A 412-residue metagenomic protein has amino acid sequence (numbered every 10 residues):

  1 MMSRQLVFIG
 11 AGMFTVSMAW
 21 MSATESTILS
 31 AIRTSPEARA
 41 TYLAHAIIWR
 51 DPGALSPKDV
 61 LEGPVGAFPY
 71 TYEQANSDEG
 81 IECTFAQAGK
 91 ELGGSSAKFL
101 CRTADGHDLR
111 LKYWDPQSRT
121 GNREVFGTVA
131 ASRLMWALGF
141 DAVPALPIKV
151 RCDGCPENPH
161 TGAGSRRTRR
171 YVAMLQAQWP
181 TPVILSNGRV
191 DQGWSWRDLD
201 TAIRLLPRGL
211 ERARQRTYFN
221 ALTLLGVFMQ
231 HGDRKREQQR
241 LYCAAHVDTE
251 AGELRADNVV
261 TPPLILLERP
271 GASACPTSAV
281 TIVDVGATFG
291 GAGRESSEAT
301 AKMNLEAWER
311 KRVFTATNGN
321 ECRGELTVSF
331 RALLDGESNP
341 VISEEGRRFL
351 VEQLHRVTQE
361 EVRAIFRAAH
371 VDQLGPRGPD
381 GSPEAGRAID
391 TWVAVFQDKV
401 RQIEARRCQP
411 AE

Functional and structural regions predicted by a protein language model:
M1-I9: Bacterial N-terminal signal peptides that target proteins for export
S3, V16-A86, T103, V371-E412: Regulatory N- and C-terminal appendages and interdomain linkers associated with kinase/kinase-like NTP transferase
F8, G12-M18: Hydrophobic alpha-helical targeting segments used for export or membrane insertion
A75-D191: Conserved ATP-binding subdomain of kinase catalytic cores across diverse folds
C83, C101, C152-C155, C243 (+3 more regions): Cysteine-centric signal of extracytoplasmic or virion-exposed proteins
R123-T128, Q192-M303: Conserved kinase catalytic-core segment
W136-F140, V227-Q230, R401: Sec-exported extracytoplasmic/periplasmic mature domains
V247-T261, L267-E412: C-terminal catalytic region of ATP-dependent kinase domains
